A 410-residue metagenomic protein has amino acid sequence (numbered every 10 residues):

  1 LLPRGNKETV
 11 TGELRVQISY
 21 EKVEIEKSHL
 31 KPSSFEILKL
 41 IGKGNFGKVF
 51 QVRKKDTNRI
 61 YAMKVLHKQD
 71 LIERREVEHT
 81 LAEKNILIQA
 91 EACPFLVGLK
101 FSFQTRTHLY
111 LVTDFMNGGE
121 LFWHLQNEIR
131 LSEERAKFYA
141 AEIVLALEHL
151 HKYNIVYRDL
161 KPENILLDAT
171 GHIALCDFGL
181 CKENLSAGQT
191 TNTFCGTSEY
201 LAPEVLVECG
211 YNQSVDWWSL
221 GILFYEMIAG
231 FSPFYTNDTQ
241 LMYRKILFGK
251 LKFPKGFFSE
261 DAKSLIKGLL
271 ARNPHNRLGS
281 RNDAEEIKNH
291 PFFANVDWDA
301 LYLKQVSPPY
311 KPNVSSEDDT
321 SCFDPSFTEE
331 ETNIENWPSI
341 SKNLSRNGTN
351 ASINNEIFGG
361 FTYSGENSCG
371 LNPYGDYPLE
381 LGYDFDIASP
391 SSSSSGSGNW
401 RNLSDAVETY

Functional and structural regions predicted by a protein language model:
K48: Conserved N-lobe ATP-binding subsite of Hanks-type protein kinase domains, especially the beta3 VAIK lysine
I60, V65-E91: Conserved N-lobe beta3->alphaC-helix segment of eukaryotic protein kinase catalytic domains
G98-T107: Short beta-strand micro-motifs within the conserved protein kinase catalytic domain, predominantly in the N-lobe
T107-E120, H124: Conserved short submotifs of the Hanks-type protein kinase catalytic core that shape the nucleotide-binding pocket
Y139-A140: Activation segment signature within eukaryotic-like protein kinase domains
K304-Y410: Eukaryotic Ser/Thr kinase distal regulatory-tail detector
